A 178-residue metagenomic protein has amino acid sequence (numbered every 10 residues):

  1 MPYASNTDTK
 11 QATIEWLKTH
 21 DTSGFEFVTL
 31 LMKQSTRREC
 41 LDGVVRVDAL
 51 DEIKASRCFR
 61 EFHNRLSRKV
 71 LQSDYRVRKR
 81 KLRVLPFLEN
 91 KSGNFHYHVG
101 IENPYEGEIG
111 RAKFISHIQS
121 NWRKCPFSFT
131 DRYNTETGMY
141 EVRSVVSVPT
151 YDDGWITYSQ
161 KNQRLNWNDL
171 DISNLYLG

Functional and structural regions predicted by a protein language model:
M1-E26, L31, S35-S56, Y105-G178: Catalytic "initiation/cleavage/transfer" segments centered on a nucleophilic residue and adjacent nucleic-acid-engaging
H20, H63, H96-H98, H117: Histidine (H) residue identity feature
D48-K81: Surface-exposed, low-hydrophobicity interaction/linker segments
K54-R57, E61, S92-H96, I109: Short, well-structured alpha-helical interface segments that form or flank functional binding sites
R80-L82, F95, E141-R143: Residue-level signal for beta-strand positions within conserved beta-sheet cores that form or flank
R83-E106: Histidine-centered divalent-metal-coordination microenvironment in nucleic-acid enzymes
